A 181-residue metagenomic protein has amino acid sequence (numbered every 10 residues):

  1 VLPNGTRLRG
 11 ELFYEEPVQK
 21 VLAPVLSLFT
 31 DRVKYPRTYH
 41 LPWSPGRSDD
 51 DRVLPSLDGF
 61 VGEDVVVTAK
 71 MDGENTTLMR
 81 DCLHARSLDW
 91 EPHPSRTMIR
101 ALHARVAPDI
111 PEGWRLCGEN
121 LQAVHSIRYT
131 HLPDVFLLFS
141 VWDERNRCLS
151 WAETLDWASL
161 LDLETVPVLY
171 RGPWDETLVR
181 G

Functional and structural regions predicted by a protein language model:
V1-G181: Core nucleotide-handling region used for phosphoryl-transfer chemistry
